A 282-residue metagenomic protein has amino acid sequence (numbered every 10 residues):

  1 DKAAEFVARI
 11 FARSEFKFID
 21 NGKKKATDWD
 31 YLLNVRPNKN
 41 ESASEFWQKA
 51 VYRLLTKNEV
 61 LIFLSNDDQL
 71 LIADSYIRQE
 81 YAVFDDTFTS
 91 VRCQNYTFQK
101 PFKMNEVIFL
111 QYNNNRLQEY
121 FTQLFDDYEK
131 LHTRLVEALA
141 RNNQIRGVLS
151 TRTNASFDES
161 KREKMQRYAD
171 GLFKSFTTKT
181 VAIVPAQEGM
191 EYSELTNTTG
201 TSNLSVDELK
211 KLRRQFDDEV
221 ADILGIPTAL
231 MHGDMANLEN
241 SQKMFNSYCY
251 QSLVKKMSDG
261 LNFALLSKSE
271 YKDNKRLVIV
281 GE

Functional and structural regions predicted by a protein language model:
D1-L209, R214-Q215, E219-D222: Structured, contiguous alpha/beta core segments that scaffold functional sites
A182-A186, T228-L238, N262-D273: Short acidic alpha-helical/loop segments enriched in Asp/Glu that coordinate divalent cations
M190-Y192, N237-S241: Flexible loop/turn segments at secondary-structure boundaries
N197-S202, K243, K275-E282: Short, local alpha-helical segments
D222, T228-A229, N274, V280: Basic polyanion-binding and macromolecular-assembly surfaces
S241, F245-C249: Small-residue-rich helix-loop
Q251-V280: Divalent metal-cofactor coordination and adjacent catalytic microenvironments
